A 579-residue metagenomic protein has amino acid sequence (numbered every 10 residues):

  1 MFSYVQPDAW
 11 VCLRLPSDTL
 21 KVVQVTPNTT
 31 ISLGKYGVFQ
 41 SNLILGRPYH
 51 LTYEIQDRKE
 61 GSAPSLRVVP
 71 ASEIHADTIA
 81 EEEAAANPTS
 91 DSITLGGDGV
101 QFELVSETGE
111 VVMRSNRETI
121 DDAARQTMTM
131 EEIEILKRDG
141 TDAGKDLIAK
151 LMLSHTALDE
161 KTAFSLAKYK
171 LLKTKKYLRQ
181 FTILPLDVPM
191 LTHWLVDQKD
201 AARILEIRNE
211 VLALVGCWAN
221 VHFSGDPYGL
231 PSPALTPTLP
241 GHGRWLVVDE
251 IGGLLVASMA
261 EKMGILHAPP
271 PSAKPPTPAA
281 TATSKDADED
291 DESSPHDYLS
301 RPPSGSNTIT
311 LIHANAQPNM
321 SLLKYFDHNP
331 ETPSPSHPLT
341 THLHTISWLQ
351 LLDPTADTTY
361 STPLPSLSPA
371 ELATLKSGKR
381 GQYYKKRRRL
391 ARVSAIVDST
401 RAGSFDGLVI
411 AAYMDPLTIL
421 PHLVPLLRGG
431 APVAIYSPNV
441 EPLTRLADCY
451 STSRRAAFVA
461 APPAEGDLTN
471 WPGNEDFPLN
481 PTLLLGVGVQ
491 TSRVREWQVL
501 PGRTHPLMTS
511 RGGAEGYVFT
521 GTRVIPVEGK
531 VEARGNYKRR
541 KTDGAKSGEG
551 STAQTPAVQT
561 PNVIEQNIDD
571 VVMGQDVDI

Functional and structural regions predicted by a protein language model:
M1-I207, A213, W218, D226-G229 (+9 more regions): Intrinsically disordered, low-complexity glycine/charged-rich regulatory or linker segments that flank or connect
M1-Q6, W10, L420-Y517: C-terminal substrate-binding/active-site "lid" region of AdoMet-derived donor-dependent transferases
D197, V221-P227, I251, E261 (+10 more regions): Short amphipathic alpha-helical interaction elements and helix-loop-helix interfaces that mediate dimerization
E206-N209, L214, W218-V221, A395-Y450: C-terminal, well-structured subdomains that either form a transmembrane helix-short loop-helix hairpin in multi-pass
D249-A257: Glycine-rich SAM-binding Motif I of class I
G264-A268, K274, S304-S306, T400-A412 (+7 more regions): Conduit-forming functional cores of very large proteins
L266-N307, A456-P481: Short mixed-charge
A279-G403: S-adenosyl-L-methionine
